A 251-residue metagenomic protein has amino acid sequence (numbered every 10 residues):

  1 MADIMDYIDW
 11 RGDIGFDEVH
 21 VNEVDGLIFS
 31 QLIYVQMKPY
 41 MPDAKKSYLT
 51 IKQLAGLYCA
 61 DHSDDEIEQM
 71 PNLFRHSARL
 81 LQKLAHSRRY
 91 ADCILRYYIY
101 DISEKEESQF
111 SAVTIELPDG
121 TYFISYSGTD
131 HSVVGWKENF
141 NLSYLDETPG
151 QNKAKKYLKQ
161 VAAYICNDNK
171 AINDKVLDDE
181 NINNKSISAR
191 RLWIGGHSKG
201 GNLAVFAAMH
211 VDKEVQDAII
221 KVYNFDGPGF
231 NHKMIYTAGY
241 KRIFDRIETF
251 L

Functional and structural regions predicted by a protein language model:
M1-R75: N-terminal low-complexity, Ser/Thr- and acidic-residue-enriched intrinsically disordered segments
V19, V113-E116, G239-R242: A general structural signal for short secondary-structure junctions and capping/turn motifs
V35, T129-S132, G200, P228-N231: Short loop/turn segments at secondary-structure transitions that flank enzyme active sites
H62-L192, K213-I219: A conserved cap/lid and substrate-binding interface adjacent to the catalytic center of lipid-processing enzymes
Y126, G195-G196, N224-G227: Short His-Asn-centered micro-motif
V161, I165, A189-R190, M209-L251: Cysteine-dependent PTP/DSP-like catalytic domain, specifically the C-terminal lobe
G195-G200, A204: Gly/Ala-rich beta-loop-alpha elbow adjacent to hydrolase catalytic centers
